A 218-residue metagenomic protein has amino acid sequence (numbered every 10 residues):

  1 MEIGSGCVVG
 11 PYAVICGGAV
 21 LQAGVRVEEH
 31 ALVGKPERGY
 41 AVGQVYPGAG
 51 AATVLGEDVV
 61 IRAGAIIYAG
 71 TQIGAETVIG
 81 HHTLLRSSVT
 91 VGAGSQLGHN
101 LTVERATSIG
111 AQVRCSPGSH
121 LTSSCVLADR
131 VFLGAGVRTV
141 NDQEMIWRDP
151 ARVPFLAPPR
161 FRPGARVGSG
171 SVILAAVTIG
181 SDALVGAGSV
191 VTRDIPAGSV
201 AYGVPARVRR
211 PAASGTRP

Functional and structural regions predicted by a protein language model:
M1-Y202, R207-V208: Structural signal for interior beta-strand "rungs" in well-ordered beta-sheet cores of soluble enzyme domains
P205-P218: Short, basic/aromatic-enriched C-terminal tail that caps enzymatic domains
